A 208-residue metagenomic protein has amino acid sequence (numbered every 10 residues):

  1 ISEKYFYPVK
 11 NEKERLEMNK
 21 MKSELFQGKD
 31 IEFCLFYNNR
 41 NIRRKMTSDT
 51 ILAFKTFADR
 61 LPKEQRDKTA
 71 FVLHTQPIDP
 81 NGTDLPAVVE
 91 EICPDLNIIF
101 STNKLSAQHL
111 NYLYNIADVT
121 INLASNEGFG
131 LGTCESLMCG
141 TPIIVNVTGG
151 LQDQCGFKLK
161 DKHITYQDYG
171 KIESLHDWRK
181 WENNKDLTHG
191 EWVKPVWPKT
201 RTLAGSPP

Functional and structural regions predicted by a protein language model:
I1-P8: Short beta-strand->alpha-helix junction loop in the catalytic core of nucleotide-activated group-transfer enzymes
K13-N19, D95-A117, G149: Conserved active-site histidine-acidic residue motif and adjacent donor-binding/catalytic loop of glycosyltransferases
F26-K45, I51-F54, F71: Conserved donor-binding/catalytic core segment of Leloir-type glycosyltransferases
T75-P77, G82-Q108, D161: Nucleotide-activated donor-binding/catalytic signature segment of Leloir-type glycosyltransferases, i.e., the conserved
S125: Aromatic "clamp/platform" in nucleotide-sugar-dependent glycosyltransferases that forms part of the donor/acceptor
G130-T133, L151: Short glycine/serine-rich donor-binding loops of glycosyltransferases
P142-V145, K162-Y166: Short hydrophobic beta-strand element within catalytic cores of glycosyltransferases and related nucleotide-activated
